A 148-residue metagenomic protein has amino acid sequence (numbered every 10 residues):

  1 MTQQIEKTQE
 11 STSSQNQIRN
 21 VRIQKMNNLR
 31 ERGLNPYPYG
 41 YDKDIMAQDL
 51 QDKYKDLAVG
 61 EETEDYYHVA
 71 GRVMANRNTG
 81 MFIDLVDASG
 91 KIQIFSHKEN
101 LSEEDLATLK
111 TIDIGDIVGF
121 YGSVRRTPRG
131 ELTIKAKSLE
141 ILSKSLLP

Functional and structural regions predicted by a protein language model:
M1-P148: Class II aminoacyl-tRNA synthetase catalytic cores and aaRS-like
